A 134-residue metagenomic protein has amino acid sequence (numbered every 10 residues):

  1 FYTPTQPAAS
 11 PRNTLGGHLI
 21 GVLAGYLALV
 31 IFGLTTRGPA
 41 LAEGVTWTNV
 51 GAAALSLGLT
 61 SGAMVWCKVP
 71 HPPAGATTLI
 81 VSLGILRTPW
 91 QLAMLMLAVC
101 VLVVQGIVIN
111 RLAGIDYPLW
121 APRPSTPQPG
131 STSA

Functional and structural regions predicted by a protein language model:
F1-A40, G44-N49, A54, R87-L92 (+2 more regions): Alpha-helical transmembrane segments and their membrane-interface boundaries that form or gate the permeation pathway
F1-P4, G51-R87: Pore- and pathway-forming membrane helices of multi-pass small-molecule/ion transporters and channels
